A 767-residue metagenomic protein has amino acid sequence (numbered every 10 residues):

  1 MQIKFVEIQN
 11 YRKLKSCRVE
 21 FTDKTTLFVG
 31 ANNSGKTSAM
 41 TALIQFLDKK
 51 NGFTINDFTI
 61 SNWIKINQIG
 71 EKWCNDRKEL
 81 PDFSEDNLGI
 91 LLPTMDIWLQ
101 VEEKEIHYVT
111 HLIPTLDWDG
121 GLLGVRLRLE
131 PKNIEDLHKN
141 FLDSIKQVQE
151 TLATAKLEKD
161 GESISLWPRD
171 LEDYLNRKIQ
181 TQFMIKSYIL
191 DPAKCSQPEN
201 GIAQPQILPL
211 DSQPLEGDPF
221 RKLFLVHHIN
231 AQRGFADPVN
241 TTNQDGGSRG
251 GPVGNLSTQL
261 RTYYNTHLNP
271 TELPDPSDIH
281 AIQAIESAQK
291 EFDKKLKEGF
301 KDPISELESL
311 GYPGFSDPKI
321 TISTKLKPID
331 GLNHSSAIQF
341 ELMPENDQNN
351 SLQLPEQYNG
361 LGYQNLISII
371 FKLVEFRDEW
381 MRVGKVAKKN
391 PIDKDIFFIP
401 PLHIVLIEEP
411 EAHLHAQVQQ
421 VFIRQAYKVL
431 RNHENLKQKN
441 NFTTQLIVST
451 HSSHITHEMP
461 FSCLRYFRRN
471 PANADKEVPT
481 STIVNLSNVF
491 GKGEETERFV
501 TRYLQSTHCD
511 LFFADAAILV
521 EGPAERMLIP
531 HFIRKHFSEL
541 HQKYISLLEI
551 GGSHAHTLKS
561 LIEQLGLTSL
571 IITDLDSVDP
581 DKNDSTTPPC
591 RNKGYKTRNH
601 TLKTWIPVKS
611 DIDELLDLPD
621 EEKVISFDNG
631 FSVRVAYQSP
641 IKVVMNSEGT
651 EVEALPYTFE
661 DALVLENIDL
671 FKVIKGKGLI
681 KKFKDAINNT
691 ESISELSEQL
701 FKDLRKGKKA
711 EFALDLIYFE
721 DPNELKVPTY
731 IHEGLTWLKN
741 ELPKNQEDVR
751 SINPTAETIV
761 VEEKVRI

Functional and structural regions predicted by a protein language model:
M1-D23, L27-A31, T41-G89, W98-Q100 (+1 more regions): Extreme N-terminal "head/tail" segments of very large remodeling/mechanoenzyme assemblies
M1-D48, N333, Q339-T507, F537 (+1 more regions): Switch/communication elements of ASCE P-loop NTPase nucleotide-binding domains
D57-L92, D96-T266, P270, D275 (+3 more regions): Glycine-rich phosphate-binding loops of NTPases
K78-F83, Y108-I113, N200-P219, T321-T324 (+6 more regions): Short alpha-helical segments and helix-capping/turn motifs at coil-helix boundaries
L91-M95, G120-V125, K222-V226, P401-L402 (+4 more regions): Short glycine-/polar-rich loops that comprise or flank the Walker A/P-loop and associated switch/sensor motifs
V101-K104, E130-E135, R233-A236, E411 (+7 more regions): Conserved nucleotide-binding/hydrolysis micro-motifs of P-loop NTPases
L142, D218, G493-L519, P523-I767: Acidic, Mg2+-coordinating catalytic modules of nucleic-acid enzymes
L223, H227, A231-I407, K428 (+1 more regions): Extended helical coiled-coil dimerization/tether regions that scaffold and oligomerize large DNA-maintenance assemblies
